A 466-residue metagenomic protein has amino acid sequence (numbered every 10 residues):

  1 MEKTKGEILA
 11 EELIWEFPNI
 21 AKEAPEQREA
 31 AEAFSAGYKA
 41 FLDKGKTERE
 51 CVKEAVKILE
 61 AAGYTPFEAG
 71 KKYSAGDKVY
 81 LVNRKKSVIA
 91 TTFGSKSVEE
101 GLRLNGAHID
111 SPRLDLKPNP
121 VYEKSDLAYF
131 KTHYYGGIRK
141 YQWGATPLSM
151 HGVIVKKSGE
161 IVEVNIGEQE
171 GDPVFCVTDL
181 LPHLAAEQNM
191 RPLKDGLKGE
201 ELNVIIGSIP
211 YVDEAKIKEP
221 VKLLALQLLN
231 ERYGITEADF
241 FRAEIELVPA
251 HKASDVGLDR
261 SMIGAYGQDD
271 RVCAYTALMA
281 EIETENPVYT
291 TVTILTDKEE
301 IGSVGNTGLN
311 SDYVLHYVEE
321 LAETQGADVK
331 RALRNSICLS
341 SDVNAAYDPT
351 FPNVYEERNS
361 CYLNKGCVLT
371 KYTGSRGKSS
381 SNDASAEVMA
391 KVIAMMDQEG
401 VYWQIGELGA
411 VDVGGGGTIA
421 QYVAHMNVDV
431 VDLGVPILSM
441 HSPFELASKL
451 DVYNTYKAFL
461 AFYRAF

Functional and structural regions predicted by a protein language model:
M1-F466: N-terminal hydrophobic/helix-forming segments and targeting peptides
